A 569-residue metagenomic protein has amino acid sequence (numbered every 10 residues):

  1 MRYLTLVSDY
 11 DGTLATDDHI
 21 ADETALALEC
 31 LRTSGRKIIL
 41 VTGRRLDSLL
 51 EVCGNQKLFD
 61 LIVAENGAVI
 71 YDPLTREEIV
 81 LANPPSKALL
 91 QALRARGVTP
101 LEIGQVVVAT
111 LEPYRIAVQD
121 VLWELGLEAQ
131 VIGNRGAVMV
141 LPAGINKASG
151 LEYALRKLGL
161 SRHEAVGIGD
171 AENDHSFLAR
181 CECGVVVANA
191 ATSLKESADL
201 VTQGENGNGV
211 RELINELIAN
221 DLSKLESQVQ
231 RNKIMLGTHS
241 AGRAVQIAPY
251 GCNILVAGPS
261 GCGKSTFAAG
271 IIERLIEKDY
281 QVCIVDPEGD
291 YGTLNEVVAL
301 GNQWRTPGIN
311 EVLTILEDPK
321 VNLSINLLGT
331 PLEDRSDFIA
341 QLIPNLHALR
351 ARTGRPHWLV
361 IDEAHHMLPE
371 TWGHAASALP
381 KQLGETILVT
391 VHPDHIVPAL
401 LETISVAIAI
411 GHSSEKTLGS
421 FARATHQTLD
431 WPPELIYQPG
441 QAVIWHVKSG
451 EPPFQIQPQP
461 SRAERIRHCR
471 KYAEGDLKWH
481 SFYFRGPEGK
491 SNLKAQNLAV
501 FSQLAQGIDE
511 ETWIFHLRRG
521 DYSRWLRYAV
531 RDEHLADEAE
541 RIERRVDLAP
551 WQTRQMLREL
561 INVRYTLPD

Functional and structural regions predicted by a protein language model:
M1-Y3, A21, L141, A148-Q230: Mg2+-dependent phosphoryl-transfer enzymes with acidic/Ser/Thr/Gly-rich catalytic loops
D17-I103: Active-site phosphate-binding/coordination module
G43-R45, E288, E363, V389-P393 (+2 more regions): A short beta-strand-to-loop transition that corresponds to the Sensor-1 phosphate-sensing loop of AAA+ P-loop ATPases
S86-R180, N189: Conserved acidic, metal-coordinating active-site core of Asp-based, Mg2+-dependent phosphoryl-transfer enzymes
Q230-W358, P369-I387, V391-H395, L400-E402: P-loop NTPase catalytic phosphate-binding loop
H392-S449: Conserved ATP-driven motor cores of ASCE-family P-loop NTPases powering translocation/secretion/packaging/pilus
E434-D569: Terminal, compositionally biased segments used for targeting/anchoring and flexible tails
